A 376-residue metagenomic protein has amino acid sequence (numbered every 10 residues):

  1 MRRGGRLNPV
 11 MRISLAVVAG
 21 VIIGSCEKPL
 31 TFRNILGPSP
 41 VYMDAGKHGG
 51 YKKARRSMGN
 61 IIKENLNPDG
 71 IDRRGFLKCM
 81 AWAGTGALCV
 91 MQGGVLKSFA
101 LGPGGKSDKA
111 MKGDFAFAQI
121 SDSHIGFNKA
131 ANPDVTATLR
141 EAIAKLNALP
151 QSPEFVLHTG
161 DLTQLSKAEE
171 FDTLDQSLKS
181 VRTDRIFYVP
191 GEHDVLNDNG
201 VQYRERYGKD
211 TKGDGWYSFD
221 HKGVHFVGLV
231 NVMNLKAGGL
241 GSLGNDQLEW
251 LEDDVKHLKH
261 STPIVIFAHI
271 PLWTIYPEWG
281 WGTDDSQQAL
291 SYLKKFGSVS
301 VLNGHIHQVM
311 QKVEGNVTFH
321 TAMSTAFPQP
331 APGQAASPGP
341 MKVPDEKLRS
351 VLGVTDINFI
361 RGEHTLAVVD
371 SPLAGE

Functional and structural regions predicted by a protein language model:
M1-L7, M43: N-terminal secretory signal peptides that target proteins for export/translocation
R3, G104, K109, K167-P263 (+4 more regions): Extended active-site neighborhood of metal-dependent phosphoesterases/phosphodiesterases
I13, V18-D72, F99: N-terminal secretory signal peptides
E64-A87: N-terminal secretory signal peptides and thylakoid transit peptides that target proteins across membranes
E64-N65, C79, L96-D172: N-terminal active-site segment of His-dependent metallophosphoesterases
I120-S121, V156-G160, F187-E192, F267-A268 (+2 more regions): Active-site neighborhood of phospho(di)ester-bond hydrolases with catalytic His/Asp-centered motifs
F127-K129, L162-T163, V232-L243, W273-E278: Surface-exposed cleft-lining segments at the edges of enzyme active sites
K259-I275: Short acidic, glycine-rich surface-loop motifs adjacent to enzyme active sites
